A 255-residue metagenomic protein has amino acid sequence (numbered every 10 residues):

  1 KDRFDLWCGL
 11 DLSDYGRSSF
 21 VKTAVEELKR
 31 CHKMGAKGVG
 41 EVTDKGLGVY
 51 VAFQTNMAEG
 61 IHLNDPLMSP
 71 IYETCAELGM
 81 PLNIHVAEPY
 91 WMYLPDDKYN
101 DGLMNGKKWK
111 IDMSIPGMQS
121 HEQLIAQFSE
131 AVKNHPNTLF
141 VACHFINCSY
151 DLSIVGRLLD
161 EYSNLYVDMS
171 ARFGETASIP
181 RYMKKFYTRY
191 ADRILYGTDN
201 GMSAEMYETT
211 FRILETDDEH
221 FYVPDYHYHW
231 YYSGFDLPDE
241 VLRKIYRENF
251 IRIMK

Functional and structural regions predicted by a protein language model:
K1-K110: Active-site gating/metal-coordination segments in enzymes
A24-L28, M68, Y72, F128-V132 (+2 more regions): Generic structural signal for well-ordered alpha-helices, preferentially at hydrophobic/aromatic core positions
H32-K33, E73-A76, K133, D160 (+1 more regions): Residue-level signal for alpha-helix termini/capping positions
E59-L63, I115, A142: Short helix-to-loop capping/linker segments positioned immediately adjacent to catalytic or ligand/cofactor-binding
P81, G102-K108, K133-N137, Y196-N200: Short charge-dense sequence patches
A87-Y99, E130-N134, T138-H144: A short, flexible N-terminal coil/short beta segment enriched in small residues
P116, E122-E130, N137-K255: H/E-rich (His + Asp/Glu) clusters that bind or coordinate divalent metals
